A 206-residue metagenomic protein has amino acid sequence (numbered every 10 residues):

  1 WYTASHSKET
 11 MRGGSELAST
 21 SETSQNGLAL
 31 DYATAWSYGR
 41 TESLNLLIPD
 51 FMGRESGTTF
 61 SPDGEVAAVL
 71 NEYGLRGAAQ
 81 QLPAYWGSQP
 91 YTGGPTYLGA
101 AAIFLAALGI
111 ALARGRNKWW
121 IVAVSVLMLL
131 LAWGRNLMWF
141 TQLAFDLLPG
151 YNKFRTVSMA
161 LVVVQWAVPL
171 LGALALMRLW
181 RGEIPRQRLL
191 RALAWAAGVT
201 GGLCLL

Functional and structural regions predicted by a protein language model:
W1-L206: Conserved luminal/periplasmic juxtamembrane motif of membrane-embedded glycan-processing enzymes
